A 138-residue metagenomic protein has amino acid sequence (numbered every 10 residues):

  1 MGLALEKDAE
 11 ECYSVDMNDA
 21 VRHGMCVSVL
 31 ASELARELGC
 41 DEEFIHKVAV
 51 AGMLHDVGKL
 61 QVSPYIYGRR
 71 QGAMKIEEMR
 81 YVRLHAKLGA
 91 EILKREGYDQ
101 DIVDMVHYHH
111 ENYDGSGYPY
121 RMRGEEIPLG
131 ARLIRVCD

Functional and structural regions predicted by a protein language model:
M1-R83, A90-E96, Q100-D101: Acidic/His-rich, divalent-metal-binding segments that scaffold phosphate/diphosphate chemistry
V48, G52, L93-A131: Histidine/acidic-rich helix-loop-helix segments that form or flank divalent-metal centers in metalloenzyme catalytic
D56, K87, Y113-G115: Short glycine/serine/threonine-biased micro-segments
G68-R69, L84-A86, E125-I127, D138: Short, intrinsically disordered/low-complexity patches at protein termini and at juxtamembrane boundaries
R132-C137: Conserved beta-strand-loop-short alpha-helix elements that form and flank the Mn2+/Mg2+-coordinating active site
